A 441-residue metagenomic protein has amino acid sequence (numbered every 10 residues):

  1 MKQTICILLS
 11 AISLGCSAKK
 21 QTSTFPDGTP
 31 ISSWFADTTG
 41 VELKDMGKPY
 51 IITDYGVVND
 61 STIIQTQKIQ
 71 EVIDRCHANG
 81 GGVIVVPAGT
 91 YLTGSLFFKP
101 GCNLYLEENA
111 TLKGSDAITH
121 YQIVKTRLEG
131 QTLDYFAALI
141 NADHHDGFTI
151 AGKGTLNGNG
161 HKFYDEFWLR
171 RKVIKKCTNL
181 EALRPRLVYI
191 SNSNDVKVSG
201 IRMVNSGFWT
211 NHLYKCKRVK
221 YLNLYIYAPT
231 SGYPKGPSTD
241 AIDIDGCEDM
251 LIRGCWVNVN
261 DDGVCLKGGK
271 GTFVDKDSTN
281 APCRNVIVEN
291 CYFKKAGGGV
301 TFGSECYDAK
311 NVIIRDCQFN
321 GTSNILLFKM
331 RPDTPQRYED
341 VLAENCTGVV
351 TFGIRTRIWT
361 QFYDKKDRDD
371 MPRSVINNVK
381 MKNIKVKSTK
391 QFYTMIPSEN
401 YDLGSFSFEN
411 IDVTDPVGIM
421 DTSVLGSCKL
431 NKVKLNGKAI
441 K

Functional and structural regions predicted by a protein language model:
T4, L8-A11, C16-V85, T90-N192 (+8 more regions): Extracellular "leader-to-stem" segments immediately downstream of a signal peptide or signal-anchor in secreted/lumenal
Q21-G28, G101, R171-I174, V204 (+3 more regions): Short charge-dense sequence patches
P26-T39, C102, A110-K113, L156-G158 (+7 more regions): Phosphate-binding glycine-rich loops and adjacent basic patches that engage nucleotide phosphates, nucleic-acid
S61, G80-G82, N109, G152-G160 (+6 more regions): Glycine-centered flexibility motif
R75-A78, N109-L112, E129-Q131, A137-A138 (+18 more regions): Glycine-rich loops and low-complexity Gly/Arg-rich segments that provide flexible linkers or classic glycine-based
S95-F98, S115-D116, A138-D143, R186-N192 (+10 more regions): Glycine-rich beta-solenoid repeat tracts in large extracellular/virion proteins
E108-N109, D146-T155, N194-N205, K217-S231 (+9 more regions): Right-handed parallel beta-helix
